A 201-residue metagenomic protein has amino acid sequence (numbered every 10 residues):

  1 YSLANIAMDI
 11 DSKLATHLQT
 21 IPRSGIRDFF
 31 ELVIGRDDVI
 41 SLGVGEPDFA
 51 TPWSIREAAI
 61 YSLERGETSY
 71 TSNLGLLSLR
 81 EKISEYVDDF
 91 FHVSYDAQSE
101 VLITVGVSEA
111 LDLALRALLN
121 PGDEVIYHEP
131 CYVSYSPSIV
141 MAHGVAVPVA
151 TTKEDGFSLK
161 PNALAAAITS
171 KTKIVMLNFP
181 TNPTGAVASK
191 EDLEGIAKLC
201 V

Functional and structural regions predicted by a protein language model:
Y1-A7: Short, Lys/Arg-enriched N-terminal segments with co-localized hydrophobic residues within the first ~10-30 amino acids
D9-I10, A15-G106, L113: N-terminal small-domain helix-loop-helix segment of the aminotransferase-like
F29, Y135, I196: Aromatic/hydrophobic pocket-lining residues that form π-stacking "cages" and hydrophobic walls in ligand
Y95-V101, P121-E124, K171: Short acidic capping loops at alpha-helix termini that bridge into adjacent secondary structure
A117-I139: Conserved PLP-anchoring active-site segment centered on the Schiff-base-forming lysine
M141-V147: A short helix-loop-beta submotif of the ANL/AMP-binding
V147, T152-V201: Active-site phosphate-binding strand-loop segment of PLP-dependent enzymes
